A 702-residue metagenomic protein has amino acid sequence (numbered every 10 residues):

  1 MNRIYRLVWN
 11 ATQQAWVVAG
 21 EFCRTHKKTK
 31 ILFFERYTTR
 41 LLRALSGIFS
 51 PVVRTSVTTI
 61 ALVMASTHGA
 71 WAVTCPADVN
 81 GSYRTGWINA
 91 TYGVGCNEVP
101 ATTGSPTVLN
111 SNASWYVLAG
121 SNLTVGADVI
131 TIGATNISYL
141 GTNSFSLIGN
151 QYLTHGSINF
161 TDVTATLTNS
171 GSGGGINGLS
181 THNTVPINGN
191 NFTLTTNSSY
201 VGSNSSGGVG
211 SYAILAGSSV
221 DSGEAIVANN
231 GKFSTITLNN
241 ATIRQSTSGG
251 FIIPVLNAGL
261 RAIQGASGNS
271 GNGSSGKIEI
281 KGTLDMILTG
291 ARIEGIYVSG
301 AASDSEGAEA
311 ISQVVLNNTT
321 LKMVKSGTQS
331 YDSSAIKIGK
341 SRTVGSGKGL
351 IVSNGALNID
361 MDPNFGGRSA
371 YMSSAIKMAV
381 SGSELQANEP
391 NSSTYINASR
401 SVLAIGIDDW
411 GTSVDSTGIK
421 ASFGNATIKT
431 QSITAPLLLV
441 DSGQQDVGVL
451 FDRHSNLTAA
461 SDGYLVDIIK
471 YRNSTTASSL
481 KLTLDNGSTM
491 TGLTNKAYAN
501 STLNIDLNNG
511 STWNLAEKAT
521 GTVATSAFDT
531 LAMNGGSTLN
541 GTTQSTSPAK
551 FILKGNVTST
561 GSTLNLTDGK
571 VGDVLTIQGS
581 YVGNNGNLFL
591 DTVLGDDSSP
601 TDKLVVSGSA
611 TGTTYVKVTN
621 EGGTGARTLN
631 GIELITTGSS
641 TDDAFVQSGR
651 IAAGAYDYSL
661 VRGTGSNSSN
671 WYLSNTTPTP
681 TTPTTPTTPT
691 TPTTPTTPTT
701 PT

Functional and structural regions predicted by a protein language model:
N2-W87, Y92-E98, N110, T576-T702: Secretion/assembly modules of Gram-negative surface proteins
Y83-Y92, C96-W115, L123-N143, I158-G173 (+16 more regions): Beta-strand-rich solenoid/repeat architectures in extracellular/passenger domains of polysaccharide-targeting enzymes
S114-A119, S144-Y152, G174-H182, G207-I226 (+8 more regions): Predominantly extracellular/luminal carbohydrate-interaction, adhesion, and secreted-enzyme modules that are
Q151-L153, Q264-S267, N272, G307-E309 (+2 more regions): Short aromatic-glycine motifs in intrinsically disordered, low-complexity regions
T164, T168, T193, I226 (+6 more regions): Threonine-centered tandem repeat motifs in low-complexity domains
E389, L450-S609, T613, T619 (+1 more regions): Extracellular beta-solenoid/beta-roll
K420-S422, G448-L450: Beta-strand-dominated lipid-handling architectures at cellular/organellar boundaries
